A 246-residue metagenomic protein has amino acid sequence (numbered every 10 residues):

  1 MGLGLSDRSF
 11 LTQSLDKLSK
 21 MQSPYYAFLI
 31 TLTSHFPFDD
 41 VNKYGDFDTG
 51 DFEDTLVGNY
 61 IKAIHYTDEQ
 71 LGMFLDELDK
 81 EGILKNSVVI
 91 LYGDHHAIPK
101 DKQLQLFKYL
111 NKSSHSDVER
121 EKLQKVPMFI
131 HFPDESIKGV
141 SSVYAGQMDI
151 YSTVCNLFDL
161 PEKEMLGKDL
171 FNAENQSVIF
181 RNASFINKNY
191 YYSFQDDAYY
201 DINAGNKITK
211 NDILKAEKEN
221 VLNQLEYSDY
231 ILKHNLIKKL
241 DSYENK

Functional and structural regions predicted by a protein language model:
M1-K246: Solvent-exposed soluble domains appended to multi-pass membrane proteins
